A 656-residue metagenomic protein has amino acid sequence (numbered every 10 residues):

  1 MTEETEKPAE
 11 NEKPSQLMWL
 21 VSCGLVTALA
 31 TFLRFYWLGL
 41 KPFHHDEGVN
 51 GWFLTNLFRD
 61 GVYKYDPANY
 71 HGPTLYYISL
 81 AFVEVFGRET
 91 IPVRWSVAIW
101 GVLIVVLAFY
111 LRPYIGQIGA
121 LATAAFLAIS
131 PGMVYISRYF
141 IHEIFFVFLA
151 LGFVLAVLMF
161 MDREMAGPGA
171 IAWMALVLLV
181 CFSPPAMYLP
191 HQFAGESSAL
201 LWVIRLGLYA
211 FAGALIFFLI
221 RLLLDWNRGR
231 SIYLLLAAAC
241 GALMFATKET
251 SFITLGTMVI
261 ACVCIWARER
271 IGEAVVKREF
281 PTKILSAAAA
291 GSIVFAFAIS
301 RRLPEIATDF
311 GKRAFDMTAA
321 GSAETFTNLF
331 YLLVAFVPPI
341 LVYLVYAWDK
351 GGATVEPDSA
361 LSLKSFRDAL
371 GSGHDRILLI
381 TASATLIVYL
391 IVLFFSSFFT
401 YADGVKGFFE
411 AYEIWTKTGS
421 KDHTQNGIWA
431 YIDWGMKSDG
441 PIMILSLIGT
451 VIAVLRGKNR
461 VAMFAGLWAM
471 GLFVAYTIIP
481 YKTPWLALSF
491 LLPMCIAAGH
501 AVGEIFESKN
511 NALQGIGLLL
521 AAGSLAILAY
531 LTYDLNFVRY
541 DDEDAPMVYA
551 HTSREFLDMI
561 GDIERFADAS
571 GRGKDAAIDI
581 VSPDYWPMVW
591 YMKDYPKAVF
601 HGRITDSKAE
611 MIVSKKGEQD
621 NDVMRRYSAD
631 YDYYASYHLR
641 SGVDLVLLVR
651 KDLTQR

Functional and structural regions predicted by a protein language model:
T2-A512, S524-I527, L535: Membrane-integral, polyisoprenol-dependent glycosyltransferases of the GT-C/oligosaccharyltransferase superfamily
K64-P67, K574-I578, F600-G602: Surface-exposed patches in mature extracellular/periplasmic domains of secreted proteins
Y77, P587-Y591, D622: Phosphate- and divalent-cation-binding pockets in alpha/beta enzyme and binding domains that engage nucleotide-derived
M133, L472-F473, D584-Y585, I604 (+1 more regions): Solvent-exposed loop/turn segments at secondary-structure junctions within structured extracellular/periplasmic domains
W415-T418, Q514-A576, V581-P596, L639-L645 (+1 more regions): Membrane-proximal, lumen/periplasm-facing interface regions of secretory-pathway glyco- and lipid-modifying enzymes
D594-F600, R626-D630: Structural alpha-beta junctions
A598-A609: Short acidic low-complexity segments
S607-R656: Aromatic/acidic, Gly/Pro-rich catalytic loop(s) in extracytoplasmic/lumenal soluble domains of multi-pass membrane
